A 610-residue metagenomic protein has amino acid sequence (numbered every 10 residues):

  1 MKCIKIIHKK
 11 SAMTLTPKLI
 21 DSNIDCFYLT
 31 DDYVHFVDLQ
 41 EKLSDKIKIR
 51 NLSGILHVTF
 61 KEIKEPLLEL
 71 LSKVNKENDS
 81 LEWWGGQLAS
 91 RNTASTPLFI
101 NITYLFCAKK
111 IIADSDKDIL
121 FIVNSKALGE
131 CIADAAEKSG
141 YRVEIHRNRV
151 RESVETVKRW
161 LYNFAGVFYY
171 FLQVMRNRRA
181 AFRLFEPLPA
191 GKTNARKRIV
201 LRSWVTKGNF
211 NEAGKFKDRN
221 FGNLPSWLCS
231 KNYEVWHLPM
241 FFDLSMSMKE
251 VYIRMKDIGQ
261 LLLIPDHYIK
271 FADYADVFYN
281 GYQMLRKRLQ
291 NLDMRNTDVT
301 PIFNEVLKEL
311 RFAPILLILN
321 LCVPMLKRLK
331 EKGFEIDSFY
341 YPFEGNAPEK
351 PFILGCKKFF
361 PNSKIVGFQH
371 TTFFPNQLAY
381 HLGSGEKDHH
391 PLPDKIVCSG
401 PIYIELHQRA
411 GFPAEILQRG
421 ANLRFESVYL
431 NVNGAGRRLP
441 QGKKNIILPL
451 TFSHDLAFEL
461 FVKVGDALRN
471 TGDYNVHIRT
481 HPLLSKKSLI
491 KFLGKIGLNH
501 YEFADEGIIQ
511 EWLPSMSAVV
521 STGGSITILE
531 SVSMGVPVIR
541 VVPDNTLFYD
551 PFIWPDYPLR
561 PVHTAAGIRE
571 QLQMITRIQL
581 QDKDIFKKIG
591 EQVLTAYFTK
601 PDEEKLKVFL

Functional and structural regions predicted by a protein language model:
M1-L610: Catalytic-core helical/loop segments in enzymes performing group transfer/polymerization on anionic/lipid-linked
